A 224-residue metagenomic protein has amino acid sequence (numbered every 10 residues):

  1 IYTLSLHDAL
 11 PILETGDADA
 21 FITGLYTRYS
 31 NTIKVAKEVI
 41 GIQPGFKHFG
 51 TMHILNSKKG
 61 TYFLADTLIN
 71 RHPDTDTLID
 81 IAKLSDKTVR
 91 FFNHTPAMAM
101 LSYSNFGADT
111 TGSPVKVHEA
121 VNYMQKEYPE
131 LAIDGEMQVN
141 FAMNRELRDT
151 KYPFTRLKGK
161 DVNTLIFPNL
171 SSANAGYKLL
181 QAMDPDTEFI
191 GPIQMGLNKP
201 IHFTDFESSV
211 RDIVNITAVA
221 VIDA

Functional and structural regions predicted by a protein language model:
I1-D8: Single conserved hydrophobic/aromatic residue that forms the stacking wall/gate of nucleotide- or nucleobase-binding
H7, D19, N163-T164: Conserved acidic residues
A9-T15, R156-L157: Short, well-structured alpha-helical segments in soluble
L13, V89, A220: Hydrophobic pocket-lining residues that define ligand/cofactor binding sites across diverse proteins
S30-N31: Small/polar (Gly/Ser/Thr/Ala-rich) solvent-exposed segments that form structured loops/beta-strands/short helices used
V35-T75, Y123-A224: Glycine-rich phosphate/nucleotide-binding loop
Y62-G135, N140: Glycine-rich phosphate/diphosphate-binding loop of Rossmann-like nucleotide-binding domains
